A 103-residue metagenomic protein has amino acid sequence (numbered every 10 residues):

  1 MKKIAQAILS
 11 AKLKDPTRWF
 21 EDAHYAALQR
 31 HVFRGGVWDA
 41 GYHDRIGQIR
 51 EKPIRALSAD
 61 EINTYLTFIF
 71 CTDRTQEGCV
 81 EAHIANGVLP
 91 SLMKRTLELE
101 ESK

Functional and structural regions predicted by a protein language model:
M1, K94-K103: Short intrinsically disordered terminal tails
M1-D39, S91: Short terminal alpha-helical segments
Q6, A82-L89: Long amphipathic alpha-helices with heptad-repeat character, especially coiled-coil-forming segments used
K12-E21, V37, P53-A59, F70-I84 (+1 more regions): Charged, low-complexity interaction regions
Y25-A26, I46, N63-C71: Amphipathic alpha-helical elements of HEAT/ARM-like alpha-solenoid repeat scaffolds that form extended
H43-K52: Boundary/linker elements of alpha-helical solenoid repeat scaffolds
